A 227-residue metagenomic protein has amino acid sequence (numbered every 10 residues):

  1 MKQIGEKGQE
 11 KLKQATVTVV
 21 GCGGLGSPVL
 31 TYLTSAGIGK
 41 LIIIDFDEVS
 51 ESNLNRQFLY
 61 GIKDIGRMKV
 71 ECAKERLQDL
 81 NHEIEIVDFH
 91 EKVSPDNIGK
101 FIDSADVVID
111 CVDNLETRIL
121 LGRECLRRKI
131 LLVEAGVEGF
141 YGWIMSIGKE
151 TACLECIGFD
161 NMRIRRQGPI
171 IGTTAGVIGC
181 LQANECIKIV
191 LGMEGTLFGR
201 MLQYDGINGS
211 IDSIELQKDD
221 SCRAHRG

Functional and structural regions predicted by a protein language model:
M1-G227: Adenine nucleotide-associated cytosolic modules
